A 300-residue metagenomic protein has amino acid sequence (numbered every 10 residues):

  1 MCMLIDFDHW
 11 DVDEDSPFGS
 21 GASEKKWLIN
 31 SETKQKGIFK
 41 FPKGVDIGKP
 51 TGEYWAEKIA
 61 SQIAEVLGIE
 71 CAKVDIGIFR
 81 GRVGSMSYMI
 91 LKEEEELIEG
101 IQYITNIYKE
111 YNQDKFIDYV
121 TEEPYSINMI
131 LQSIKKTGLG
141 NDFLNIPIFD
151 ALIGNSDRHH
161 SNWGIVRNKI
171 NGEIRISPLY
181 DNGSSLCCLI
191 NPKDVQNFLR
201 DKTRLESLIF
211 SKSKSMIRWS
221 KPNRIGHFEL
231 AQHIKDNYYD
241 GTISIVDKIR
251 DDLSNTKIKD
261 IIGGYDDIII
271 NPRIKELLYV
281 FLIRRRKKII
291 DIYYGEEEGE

Functional and structural regions predicted by a protein language model:
M1-Y111: Conserved ATP-binding subdomain of kinase catalytic cores across diverse folds
G52, D75, G140, N155-R158 (+1 more regions): Short, surface-exposed helix-loop/turn micro-motifs enriched in polar/charged residues
G52, N168-E300: C-terminal catalytic region of ATP-dependent kinase domains
K58, G81-G84, N141, I146 (+1 more regions): Non-catalytic, well-ordered alpha-helical scaffold segments
A72-G81, H159-K169, G295-E300: Short alpha-helical "patches" and their helix-cap loops
I90-P147, I170, R224, Q232 (+2 more regions): ATP-dependent phospho-/nucleotidyl transfer catalytic cores
E122-N191, L282: Conserved kinase catalytic-core segment
